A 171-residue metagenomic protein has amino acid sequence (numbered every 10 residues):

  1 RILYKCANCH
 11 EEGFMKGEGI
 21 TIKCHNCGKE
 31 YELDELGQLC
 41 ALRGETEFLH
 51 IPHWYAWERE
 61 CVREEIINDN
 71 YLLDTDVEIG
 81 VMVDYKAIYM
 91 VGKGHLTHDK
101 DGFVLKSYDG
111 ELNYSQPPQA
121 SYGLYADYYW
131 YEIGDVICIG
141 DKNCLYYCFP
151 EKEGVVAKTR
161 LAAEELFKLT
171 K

Functional and structural regions predicted by a protein language model:
R1-E45: Cys/His-rich short segments
F14, E32, Q38, H50 (+2 more regions): Short, solvent-exposed coil/turn linker segments
I22-H25, L105, V136-G140: Generic recognition of long tandem-repeat/solenoid scaffolds
E30, A87-Y89, S107-Y114, D141-V155: Short, surface-exposed beta-strand/loop "edge" segments at domain boundaries and coil↔beta transitions
L39-L96: Anionic N-terminal interaction surfaces
L72, V81-G134: Phosphoinositide-binding peripheral membrane targeting modules
P118-K171: Acidic, Ser/Thr- and proline-rich intrinsically disordered linker/docking segments of eukaryotic scaffolds
